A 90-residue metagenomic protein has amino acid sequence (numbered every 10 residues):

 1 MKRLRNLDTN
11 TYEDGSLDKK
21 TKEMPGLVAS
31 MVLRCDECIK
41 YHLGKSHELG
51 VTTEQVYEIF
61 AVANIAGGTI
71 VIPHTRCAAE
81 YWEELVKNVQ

Functional and structural regions predicted by a protein language model:
M1-E23, V71-Q90: Acidic, glycine/proline-rich low-complexity segments that act as flexible tails and inter-domain linkers
T9, G26, L43-H47, F60: Amphipathic alpha-helical segments within well-ordered protein domains
K20-M24, C38, Q55: Residue-level detector of well-ordered alpha-helical segments, enriched for hydrophobic/aromatic packing positions
T21-S30, I59-A66: Alpha-helical scaffold segments that form or flank carboxylate-/histidine-based iron centers
P25, A29-Y41: Short, thiol/selenol-centered motifs that function as redox-active sites or metal-ligating centers
C35, A66-P73: Amphipathic C-terminal alpha-helical segment
Y41-Q55, W82: Iron-sulfur (Fe-S) cluster-binding segments and ferredoxin-like electron-carrier domains, especially [2Fe-2S]
Q55-E58, V86: C-terminal end-helix/capping segment
